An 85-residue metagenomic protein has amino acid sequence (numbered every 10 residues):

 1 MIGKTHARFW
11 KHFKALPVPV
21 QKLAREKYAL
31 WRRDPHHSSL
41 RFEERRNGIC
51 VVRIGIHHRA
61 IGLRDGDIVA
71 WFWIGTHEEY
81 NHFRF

Functional and structural regions predicted by a protein language model:
I2-K4, K11, K22, I54-F85: Enriched for short, Lys/Arg-rich terminal
K14-P19: Surface-exposed, Lys/Arg-rich phosphate-binding patches that contact polyanionic backbones
Y28-R53: A short, surface-exposed loop/turn module that caps and links secondary-structure elements
